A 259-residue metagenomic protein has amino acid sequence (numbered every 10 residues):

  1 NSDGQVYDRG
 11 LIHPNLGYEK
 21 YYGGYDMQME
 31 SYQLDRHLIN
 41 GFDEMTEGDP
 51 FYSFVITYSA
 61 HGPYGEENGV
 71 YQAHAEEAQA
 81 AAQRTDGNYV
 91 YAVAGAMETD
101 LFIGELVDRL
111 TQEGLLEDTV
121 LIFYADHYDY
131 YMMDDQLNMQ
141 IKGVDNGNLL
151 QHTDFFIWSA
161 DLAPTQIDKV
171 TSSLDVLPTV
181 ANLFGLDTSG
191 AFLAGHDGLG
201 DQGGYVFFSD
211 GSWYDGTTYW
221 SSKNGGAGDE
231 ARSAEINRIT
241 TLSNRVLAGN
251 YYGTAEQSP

Functional and structural regions predicted by a protein language model:
N1-P259: Solvent-exposed soluble domains appended to multi-pass membrane proteins
